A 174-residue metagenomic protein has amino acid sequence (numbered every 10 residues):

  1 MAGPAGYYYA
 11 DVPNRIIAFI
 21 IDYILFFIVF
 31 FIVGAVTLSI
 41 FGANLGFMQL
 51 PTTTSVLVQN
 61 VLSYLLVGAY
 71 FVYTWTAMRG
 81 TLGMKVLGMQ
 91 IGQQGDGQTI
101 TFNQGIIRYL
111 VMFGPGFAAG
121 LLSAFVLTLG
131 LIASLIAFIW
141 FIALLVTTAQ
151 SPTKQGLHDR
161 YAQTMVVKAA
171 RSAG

Functional and structural regions predicted by a protein language model:
M1-G3: Intrinsically disordered, low-complexity Pro/Gly-rich regions
A5-G6, A10-V12, L50-S55: N-terminal post-signal-peptidase region of extra-cytosolic proteins
Y7-F19, Y23, Y70-M84, T99 (+1 more regions): Juxtamembrane cytosolic face of transmembrane helices
I16, L57-V61, I106: Hydrophobic alpha-helical transmembrane segments
F30-Y64, A118-F141: Membrane-helix interface segments in multi-pass membrane proteins
M89-I91, V166: FKBP-type peptidyl-prolyl cis-trans isomerase
G92-G105: A structural micro-motif at secondary-structure boundaries
